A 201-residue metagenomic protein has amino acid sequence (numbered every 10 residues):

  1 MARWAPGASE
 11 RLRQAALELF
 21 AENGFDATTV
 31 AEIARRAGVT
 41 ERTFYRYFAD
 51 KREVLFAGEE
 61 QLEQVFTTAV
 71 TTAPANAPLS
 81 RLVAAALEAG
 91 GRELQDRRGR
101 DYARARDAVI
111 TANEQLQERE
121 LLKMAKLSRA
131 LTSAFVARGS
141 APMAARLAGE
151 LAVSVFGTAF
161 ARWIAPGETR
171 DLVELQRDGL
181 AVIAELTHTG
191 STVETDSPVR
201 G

Functional and structural regions predicted by a protein language model:
M1-N23, A27-V39: Basic, helix-initiating cap at the start of DNA-binding domains
L12-F20, F66, V83, E120: Short hydrophobic clusters on alpha-helical segments that form packing/core surfaces in small helical domains
N23-F25, G38, Y45-A57, Q61: HTH DNA-binding helix-turn interface
V30, E59-T67: Short, basic, alpha-helical segments at the C-terminal edge of helix-turn-helix-like DNA-binding modules
Q64-R106: Hydrophobic alpha-helical connector segments
M124-G149: Hydrophobic alpha-helical bundle segments that form small-molecule/ligand-binding pockets
V136, E168-G201: C-terminal peripheral helix-coil segments that are non-catalytic and often amphipathic
G149-T169, E185-G190: Amphipathic C-terminal alpha-helical segment
